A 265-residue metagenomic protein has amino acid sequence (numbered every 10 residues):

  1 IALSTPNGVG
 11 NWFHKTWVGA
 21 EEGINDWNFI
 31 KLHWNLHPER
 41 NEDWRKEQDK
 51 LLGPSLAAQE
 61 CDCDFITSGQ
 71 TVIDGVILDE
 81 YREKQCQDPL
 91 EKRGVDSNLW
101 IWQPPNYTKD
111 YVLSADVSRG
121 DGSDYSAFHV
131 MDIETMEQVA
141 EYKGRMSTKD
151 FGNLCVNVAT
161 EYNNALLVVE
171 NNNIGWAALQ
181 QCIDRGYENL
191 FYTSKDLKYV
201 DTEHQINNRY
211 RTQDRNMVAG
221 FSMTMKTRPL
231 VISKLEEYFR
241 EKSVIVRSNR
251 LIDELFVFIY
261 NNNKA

Functional and structural regions predicted by a protein language model:
I1, W27-F29, Y111-V112, A127 (+2 more regions): Beta-sheet entry/capping signal
I1-L52, A178-D184: ASCE P-loop NTPase helicase motor core
L3, I30-L32, C61, V139-Y142: Hydrophobic residues at beta-strand termini and immediately following loops that shape nucleotide-binding pockets
V9-W12, T16, D132-K264: Mg2+-dependent endonuclease catalytic cores in nucleic-acid-processing enzymes, primarily RNase H-like
N25-D26, Y107-K109, S123-Y125, E161-N164 (+1 more regions): Short, well-ordered loop/turn elements at secondary-structure boundaries
H37-A115: ATPase catalytic-site recognition across NTP-hydrolyzing enzymes
N106-D132: Gly/Thr-rich phosphate-binding beta-strand-loop-beta motif of the actin/hexokinase/Hsp70
